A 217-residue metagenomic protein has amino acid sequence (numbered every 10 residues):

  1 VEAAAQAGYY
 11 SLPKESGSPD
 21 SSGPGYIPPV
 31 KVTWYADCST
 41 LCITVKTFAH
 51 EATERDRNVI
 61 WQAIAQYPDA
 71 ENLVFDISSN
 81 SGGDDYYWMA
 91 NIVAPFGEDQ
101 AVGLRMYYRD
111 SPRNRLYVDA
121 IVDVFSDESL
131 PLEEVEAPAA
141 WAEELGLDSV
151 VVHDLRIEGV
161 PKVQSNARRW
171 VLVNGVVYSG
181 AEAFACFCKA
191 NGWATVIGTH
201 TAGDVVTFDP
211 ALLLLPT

Functional and structural regions predicted by a protein language model:
V1-S126, R168-V171, T195, H200 (+1 more regions): Flexible, low-complexity junctional segments that flank or bridge functional domains
E2-G8, W34-C38, E128-V135, L155-G159 (+1 more regions): A broad, low-specificity signal for short, low-complexity segments enriched in glycine/proline and polar/charged
G17-Y26, P131-A167: Alpha-helix-centered segments that form part of catalytic cores
L147-L212: Flexible, glycine-rich surface segments
